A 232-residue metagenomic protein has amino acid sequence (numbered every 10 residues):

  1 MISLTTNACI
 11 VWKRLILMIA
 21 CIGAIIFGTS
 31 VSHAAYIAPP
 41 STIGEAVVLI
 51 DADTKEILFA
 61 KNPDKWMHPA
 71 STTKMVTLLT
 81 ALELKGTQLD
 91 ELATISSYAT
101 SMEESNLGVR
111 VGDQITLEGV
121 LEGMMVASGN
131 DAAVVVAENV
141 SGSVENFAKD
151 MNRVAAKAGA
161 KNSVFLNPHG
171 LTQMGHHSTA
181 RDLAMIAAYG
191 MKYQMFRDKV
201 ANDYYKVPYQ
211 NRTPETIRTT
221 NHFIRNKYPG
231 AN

Functional and structural regions predicted by a protein language model:
M1-V11: N-terminal secretory signal peptides that target proteins for export/translocation
I16-F27: Bacterial N-terminal signal peptides
S30: Phosphodiester-processing cores and adjacent nucleic acid-binding clamps
H33-R181, M185-Q194: Active-site-adjacent loops and short helices of periplasmic peptidoglycan-processing enzymes
K161, T172-N232: Domain-terminus/edge residues, biased toward the C-terminal soluble/receptor-binding domains of extracytoplasmic
